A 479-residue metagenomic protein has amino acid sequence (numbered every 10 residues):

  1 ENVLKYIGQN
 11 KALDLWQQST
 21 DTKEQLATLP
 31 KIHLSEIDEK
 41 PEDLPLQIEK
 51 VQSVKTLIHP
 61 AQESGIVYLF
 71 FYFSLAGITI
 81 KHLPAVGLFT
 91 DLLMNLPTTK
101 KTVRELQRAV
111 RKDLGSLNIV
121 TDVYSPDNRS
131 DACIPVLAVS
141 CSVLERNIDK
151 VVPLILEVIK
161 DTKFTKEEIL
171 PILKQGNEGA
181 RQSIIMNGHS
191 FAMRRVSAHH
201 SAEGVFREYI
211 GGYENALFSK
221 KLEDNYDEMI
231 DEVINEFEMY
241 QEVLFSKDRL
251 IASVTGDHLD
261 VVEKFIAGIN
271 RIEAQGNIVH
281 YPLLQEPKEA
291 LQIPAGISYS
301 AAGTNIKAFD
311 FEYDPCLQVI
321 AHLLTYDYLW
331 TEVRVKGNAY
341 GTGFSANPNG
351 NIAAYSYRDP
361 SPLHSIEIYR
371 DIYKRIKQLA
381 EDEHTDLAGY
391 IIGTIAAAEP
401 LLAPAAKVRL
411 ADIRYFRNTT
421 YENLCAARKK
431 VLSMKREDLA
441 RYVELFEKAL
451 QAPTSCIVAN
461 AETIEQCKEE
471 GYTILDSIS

Functional and structural regions predicted by a protein language model:
E1-M94, E242, R249, S253 (+3 more regions): His/Glu-based metal-binding/catalytic segments typifying zinc-dependent metallopeptidases
N2-Q9, L15-T22, T99, T162 (+4 more regions): Intrinsic-disorder-associated interaction segments
H59-A61, R129-D131, Q241-L244, L291-P294 (+2 more regions): Replace "in large, NTP-powered and nucleic-acid-processing enzymes" with "in large, NTP-powered factors and other
S64-D227, K247-G256, S300-V319, L329-R436 (+1 more regions): M16 family metallopeptidases and their MPP-like homologs
L156, E238-Q241, A440, E444: Generic structural signal for well-ordered alpha-helical scaffold segments
M229-Q241: Structured alpha-helical segments in the cores of large, soluble enzyme domains
V262-N270, E465-Y472: Short, aromatic/basic amphipathic alpha-helical patches
L432-S479: In a subset of proteins, long, contiguous C-terminal domains/tails are tracked
